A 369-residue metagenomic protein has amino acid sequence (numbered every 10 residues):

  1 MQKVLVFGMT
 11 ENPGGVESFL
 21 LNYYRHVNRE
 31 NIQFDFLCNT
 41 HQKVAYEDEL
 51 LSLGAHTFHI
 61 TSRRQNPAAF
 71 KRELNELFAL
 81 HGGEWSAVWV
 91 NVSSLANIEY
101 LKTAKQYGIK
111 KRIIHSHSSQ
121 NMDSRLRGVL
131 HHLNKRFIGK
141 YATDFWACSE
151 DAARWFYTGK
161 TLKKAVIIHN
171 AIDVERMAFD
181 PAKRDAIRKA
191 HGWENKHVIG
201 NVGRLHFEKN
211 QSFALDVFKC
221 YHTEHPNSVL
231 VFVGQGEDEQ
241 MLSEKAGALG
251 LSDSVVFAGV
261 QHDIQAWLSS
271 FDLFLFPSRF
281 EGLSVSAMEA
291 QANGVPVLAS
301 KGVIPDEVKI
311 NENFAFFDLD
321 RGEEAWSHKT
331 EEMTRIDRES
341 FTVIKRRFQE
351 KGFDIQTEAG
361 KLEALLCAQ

Functional and structural regions predicted by a protein language model:
V6-G14, S18-E73, L77, E237-E239 (+1 more regions): N-terminal strand-loop element at the rim of the active site of nucleotide-sugar-dependent glycosyltransferases
G14-N22, H197, N201-C220, E237-S243: A conserved mid-protein helix/loop that constitutes part of the nucleotide-sugar donor-binding site
G15, D337-Q369: A charged, aromatic-enriched C-terminal amphipathic alpha-helix characteristic of glycosyltransferases across folds
Q65-A69, R154-T158, H169-A190, N195 (+2 more regions): Acidic anion/phosphate-binding donor-loop and adjacent secondary structure in glycosyltransferase catalytic cores
S93, V260, R279: Aromatic "clamp/platform" in nucleotide-sugar-dependent glycosyltransferases that forms part of the donor/acceptor
L230, D238-M241, S252-Q261, W267: Active-site donor-binding acidic/aromatic loop of nucleotide-activated sugar and phosphosugar transferases involved
P296-K301, D306: Short hydrophobic beta-strand element within catalytic cores of glycosyltransferases and related nucleotide-activated
D306-R338: Change "using UDP/GDP/dTDP sugars" to "using nucleotide sugars
